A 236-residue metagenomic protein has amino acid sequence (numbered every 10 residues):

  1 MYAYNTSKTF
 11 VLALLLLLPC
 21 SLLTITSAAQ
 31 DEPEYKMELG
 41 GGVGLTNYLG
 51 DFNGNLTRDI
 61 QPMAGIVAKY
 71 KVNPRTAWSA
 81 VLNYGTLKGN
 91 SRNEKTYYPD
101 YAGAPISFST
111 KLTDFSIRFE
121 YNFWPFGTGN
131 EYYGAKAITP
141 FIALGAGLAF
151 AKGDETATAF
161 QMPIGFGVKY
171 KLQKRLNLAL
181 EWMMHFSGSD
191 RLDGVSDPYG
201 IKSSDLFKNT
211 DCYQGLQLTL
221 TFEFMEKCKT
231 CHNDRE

Functional and structural regions predicted by a protein language model:
M1-E34, E223-E236: Cleavable N-terminal export/targeting peptides
A28-K69, Q217, T221-K227: Short glycine/proline- and aromatic-enriched beta-strand/turn motifs that initiate or cap beta-hairpins
P33, Y70-P74, F123-P125, Y170-K174 (+1 more regions): Outer-membrane beta-barrel strand-turn architecture
Y35, R58-P62, K111-F115, K136-I138 (+2 more regions): Residues that define the transmembrane beta-barrel architecture of outer-membrane proteins
G41-L45, I66-Y70, I117-Y121, L144-L148 (+3 more regions): Residues on the lipid-exposed face of transmembrane beta-strands in outer-membrane beta-barrel proteins
T57-I60, K95-Y101, V195-K202: Flexible, surface-exposed loop regions and adjacent strand-edge segments of Gram-negative outer-membrane beta-barrel
P74-T156, T219-F222: Gram-negative (and chloroplast) outer-membrane scaffold detector with strong preference for beta-barrel transmembrane
L112, Q173-E236: Predominantly the C-terminal beta-signal and adjacent terminal strand-loop region of outer-membrane beta-barrel
